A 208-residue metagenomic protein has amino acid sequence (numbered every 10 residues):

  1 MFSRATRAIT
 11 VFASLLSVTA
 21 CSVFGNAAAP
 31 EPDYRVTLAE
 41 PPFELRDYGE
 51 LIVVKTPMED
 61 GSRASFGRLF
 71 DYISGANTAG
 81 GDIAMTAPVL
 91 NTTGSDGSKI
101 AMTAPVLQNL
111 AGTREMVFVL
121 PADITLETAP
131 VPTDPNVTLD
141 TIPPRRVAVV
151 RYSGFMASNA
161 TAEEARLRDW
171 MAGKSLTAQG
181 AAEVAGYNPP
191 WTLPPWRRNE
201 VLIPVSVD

Functional and structural regions predicted by a protein language model:
F2-R7, V11, L15-D208: A solvent-exposed interaction/effector surface
